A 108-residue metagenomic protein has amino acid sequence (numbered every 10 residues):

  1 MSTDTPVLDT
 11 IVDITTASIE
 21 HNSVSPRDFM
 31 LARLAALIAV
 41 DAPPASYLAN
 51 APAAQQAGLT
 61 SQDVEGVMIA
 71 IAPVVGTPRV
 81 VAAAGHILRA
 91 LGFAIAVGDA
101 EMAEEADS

Functional and structural regions predicted by a protein language model:
M1-L31, A39-D41, A45-Q56, V80-S108: Acidic, glycine/proline-rich low-complexity segments that act as flexible tails and inter-domain linkers
M30-V40, E65-V74: An amphipathic alpha-helical micro-motif enriched in hydrophobic residues with embedded/adjacent acidic residues
A53-A57, A70-P73: Short basic/hydrophobic patches in alpha-helices and adjacent helix-turn junctions that form amphipathic surface motifs
L59-D63: Winged helix-turn-helix DNA-binding recognition segment
E65-R89: C-terminal structural segments of small proteins and small subunits
